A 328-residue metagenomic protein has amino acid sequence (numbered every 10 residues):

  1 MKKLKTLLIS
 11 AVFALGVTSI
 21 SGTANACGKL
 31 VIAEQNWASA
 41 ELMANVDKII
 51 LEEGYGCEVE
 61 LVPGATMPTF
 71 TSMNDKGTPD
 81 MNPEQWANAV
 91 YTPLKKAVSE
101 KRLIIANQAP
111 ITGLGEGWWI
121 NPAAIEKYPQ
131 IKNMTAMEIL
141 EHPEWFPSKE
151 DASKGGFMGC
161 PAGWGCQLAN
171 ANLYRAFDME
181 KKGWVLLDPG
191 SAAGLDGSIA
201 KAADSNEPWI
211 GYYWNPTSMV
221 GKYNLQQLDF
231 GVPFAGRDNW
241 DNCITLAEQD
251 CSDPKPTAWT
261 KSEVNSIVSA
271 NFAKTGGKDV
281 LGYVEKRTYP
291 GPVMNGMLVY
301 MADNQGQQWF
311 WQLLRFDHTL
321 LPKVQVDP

Functional and structural regions predicted by a protein language model:
C27-S39, C57-V62, K154-M158, V284: Short, well-ordered beta-strand elements
S39-C57: Short, polar/charged alpha-helical segment
M67-I125: N-terminal segment of the mature folded domain
T71-S72, P79-A87, M158-N239: Ligand-binding pocket segment of bilobal, Venus flytrap-like solute-binding proteins
L103-G159: A conserved helix-loop-strand patch within extracytoplasmic ligand-binding domains of the periplasmic binding
G115-Y128, S262-G276, V299-Y300: A bilobed periplasmic-binding-protein/Venus flytrap-type ligand-binding module shared by bacterial periplasmic
Y223-Y283, R287: C-terminal lobe and pocket-closing loops of periplasmic/extracytoplasmic Venus-flytrap solute-binding proteins
F272-A273, L281-P328: C-terminal functional modules
